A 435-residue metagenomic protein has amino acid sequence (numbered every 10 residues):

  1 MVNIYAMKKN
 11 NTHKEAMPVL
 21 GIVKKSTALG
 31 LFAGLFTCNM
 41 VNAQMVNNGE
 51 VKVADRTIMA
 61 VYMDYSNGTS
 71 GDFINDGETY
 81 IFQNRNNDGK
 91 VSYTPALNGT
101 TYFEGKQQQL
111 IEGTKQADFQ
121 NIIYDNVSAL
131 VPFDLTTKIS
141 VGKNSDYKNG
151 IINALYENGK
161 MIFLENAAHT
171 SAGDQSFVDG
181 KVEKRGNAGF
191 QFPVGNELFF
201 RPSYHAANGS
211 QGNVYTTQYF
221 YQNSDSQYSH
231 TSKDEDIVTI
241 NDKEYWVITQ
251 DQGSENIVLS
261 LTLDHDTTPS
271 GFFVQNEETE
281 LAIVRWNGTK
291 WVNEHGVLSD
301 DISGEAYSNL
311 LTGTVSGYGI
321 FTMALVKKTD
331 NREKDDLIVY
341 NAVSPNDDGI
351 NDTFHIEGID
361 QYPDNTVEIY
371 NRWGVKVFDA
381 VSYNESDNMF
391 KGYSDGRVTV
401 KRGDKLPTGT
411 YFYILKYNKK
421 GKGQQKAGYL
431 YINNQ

Functional and structural regions predicted by a protein language model:
M1-E50, F321-M323, F378, Q435: Bacterial Sec-dependent N-terminal signal peptides
A43-M45, Q275-E278, W286-N351, P363: Proteolytic cleavage junctions
M45-Q108, T114-F119, I123, T136 (+2 more regions): Self-processing/autoproteolytic domain segments and adjacent N-terminal interaction modules in large, modular
I122-P132: Intrinsically disordered, low-complexity linker/loop segments enriched in Gly/Pro and charged/polar residues
Y245-Q250, N309-T312, R402: Beta-strand-rich interaction surfaces with strong enrichment in secreted/lumenal proteins
Q250-D251, D300-S303, S382-S386: Short proline/glycine- and polar residue-rich coil/turn motifs
L259-T262, G304-T314, N388-D395: Exposed aromatic-hydrophobic patches
N331-Q435: Short loop/turn motifs at secondary-structure boundaries
